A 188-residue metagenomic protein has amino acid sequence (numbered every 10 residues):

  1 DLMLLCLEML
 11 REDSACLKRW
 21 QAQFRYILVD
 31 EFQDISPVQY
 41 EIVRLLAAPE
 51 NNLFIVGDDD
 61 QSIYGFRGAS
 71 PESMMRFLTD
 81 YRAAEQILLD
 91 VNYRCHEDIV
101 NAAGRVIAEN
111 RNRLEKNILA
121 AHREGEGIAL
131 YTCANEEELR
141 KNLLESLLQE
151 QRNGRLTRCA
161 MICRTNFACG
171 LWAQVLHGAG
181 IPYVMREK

Functional and structural regions predicted by a protein language model:
D1-R76, V91-C95: Conserved helicase NTPase motor core
R82-E85, D90-Y183: Helicase P-loop NTPase motor core
K188: Short, ordered loop/turn segments at secondary-structure junctions
